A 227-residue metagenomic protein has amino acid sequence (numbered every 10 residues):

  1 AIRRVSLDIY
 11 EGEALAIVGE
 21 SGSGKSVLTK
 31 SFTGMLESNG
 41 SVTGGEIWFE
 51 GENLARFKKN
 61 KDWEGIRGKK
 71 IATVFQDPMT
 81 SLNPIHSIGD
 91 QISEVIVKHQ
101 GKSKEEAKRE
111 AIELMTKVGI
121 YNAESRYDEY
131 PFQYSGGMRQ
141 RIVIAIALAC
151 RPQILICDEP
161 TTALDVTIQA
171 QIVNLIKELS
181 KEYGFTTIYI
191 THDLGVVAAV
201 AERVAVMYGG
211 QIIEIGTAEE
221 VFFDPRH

Functional and structural regions predicted by a protein language model:
V18-E20: The feature captures the beta-strand-to-loop junction immediately N-terminal to the Walker
V42-N53: Conserved ABC transporter NBD signature motif
N53, E105-S125: Conserved ABC ATPase "signature" region
A149-Q153: A short, proline-enriched helix->beta-strand linker immediately N-terminal to the Walker B motif in ABC-type P-loop
V197-A199: A short, surface-exposed alpha-helical micro-motif characterized by mixed small hydrophobic and charged/polar residues
I215-G216, D224: ABC ATPase "signature
